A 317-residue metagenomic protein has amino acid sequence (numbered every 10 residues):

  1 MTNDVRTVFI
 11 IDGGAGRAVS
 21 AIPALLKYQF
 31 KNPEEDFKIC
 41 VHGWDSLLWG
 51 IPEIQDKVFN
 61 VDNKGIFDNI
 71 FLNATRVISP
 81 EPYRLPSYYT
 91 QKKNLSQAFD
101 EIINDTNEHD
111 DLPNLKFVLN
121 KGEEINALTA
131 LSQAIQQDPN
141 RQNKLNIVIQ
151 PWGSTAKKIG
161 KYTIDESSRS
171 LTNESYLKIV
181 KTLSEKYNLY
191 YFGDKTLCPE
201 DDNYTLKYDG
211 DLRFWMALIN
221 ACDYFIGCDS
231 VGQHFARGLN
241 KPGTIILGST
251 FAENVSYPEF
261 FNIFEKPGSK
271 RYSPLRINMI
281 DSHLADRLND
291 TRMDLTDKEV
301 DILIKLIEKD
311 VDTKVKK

Functional and structural regions predicted by a protein language model:
M1-S96, F214-A217, Q233-H234: Active-site and donor-binding regions of nucleotide-sugar-utilizing enzymes
D12, H42, W152, D194 (+1 more regions): Cofactor-binding loop segments of dinucleotide-utilizing enzymes, especially the Rossmann-like FAD- and NAD(P)+-binding
V19, G160-E253, I263: Donor-binding and catalytic core of enzymes assembling or modifying cell-surface/extracellular glycoconjugates
D36, T75-P82, K144, L197-E200 (+4 more regions): Active-site anion-handling motifs in enzyme catalytic cores
K57-D62, L206-D209, N262-G268: Short acidic-hydrophobic, aromatic-tinged amphipathic segments that line or gate anion-handling sites
P82-K92, A156-L171, R287-L288: Short, flexible/disordered intra-domain loops and linkers
L85-Q137, R141, E259-K317: Leloir-type glycosyltransferase catalytic cores
N114-Y191: Core catalytic architecture of nucleotide-activated donor-dependent transferases building glycoconjugates
